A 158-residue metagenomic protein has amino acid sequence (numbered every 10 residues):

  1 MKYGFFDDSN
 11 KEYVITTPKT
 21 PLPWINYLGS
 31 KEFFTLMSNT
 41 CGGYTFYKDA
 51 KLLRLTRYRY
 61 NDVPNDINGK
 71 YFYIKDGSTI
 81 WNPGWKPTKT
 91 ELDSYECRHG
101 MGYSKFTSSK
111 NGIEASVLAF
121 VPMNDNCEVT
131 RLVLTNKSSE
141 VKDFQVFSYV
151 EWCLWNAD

Functional and structural regions predicted by a protein language model:
M1-D158: Anionic coordination/interaction segments
